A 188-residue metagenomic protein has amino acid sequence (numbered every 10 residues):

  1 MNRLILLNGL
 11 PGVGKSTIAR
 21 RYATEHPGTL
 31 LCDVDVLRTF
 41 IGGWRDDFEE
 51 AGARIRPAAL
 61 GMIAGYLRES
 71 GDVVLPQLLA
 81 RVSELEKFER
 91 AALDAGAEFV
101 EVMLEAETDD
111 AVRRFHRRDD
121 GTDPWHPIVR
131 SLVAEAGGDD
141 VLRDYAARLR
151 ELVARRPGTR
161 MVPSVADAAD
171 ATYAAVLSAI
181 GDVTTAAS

Functional and structural regions predicted by a protein language model:
M1-L4, G71: Pre-Walker A (Motif I) flank of P-loop NTPase domains
L7: Hydrophobic anchor at the beta1->P-loop junction of P-loop NTPases
L10: P-loop (Walker A) phosphate-binding loop of NTP-binding proteins
V13: ATP-binding Walker
S16-E69: Conserved substrate/cofactor phosphate-moiety recognition/catalytic segment in nucleotide-dependent phosphotransferases
R54-F99: Glycine-rich phosphate-binding loop used to anchor ATP phosphates in small-molecule kinases, encompassing both
A95-H116: Conserved phosphate-donor/acceptor-positioning beta-strand/loop module used by diverse small-molecule
G121-A175: Small-molecule kinase domains that catalyze NTP-dependent phosphoryl transfer to phosphate-bearing small molecules
